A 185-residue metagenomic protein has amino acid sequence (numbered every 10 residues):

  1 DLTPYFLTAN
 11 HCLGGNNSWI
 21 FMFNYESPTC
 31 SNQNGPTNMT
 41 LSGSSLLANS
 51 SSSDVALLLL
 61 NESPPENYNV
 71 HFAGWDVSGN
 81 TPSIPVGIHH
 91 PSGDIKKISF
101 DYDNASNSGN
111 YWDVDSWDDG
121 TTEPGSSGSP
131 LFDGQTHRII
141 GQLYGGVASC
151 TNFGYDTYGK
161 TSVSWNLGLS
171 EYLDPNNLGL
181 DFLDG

Functional and structural regions predicted by a protein language model:
D1-D115, P124, D133: Serine endopeptidase catalytic core focused on the charge-relay Asp
D1-T3, G120-L143: Catalytic nucleophile loop of clan PA
H11, H90, L143-G145, S164: Broad hydrophobic/π-residue packing in well-ordered secondary structure
L13-G15, G146-C150: Short glycine/acidic-enriched loop and turn motifs that connect beta-strands
N61, D156-G185: A recurrent domain-boundary module in secreted/ectodomain proteins
G93, T136-H137, G145-A148: Short, well-ordered loop/turn and helix-capping segments at boundaries between secondary-structure elements and domains
I95-S99, G141, T151-F153: Extended hydrophobic-aromatic, low-complexity segments
D101, D133-T136, S149, S162: Ubiquitous "structural anchor" signal
